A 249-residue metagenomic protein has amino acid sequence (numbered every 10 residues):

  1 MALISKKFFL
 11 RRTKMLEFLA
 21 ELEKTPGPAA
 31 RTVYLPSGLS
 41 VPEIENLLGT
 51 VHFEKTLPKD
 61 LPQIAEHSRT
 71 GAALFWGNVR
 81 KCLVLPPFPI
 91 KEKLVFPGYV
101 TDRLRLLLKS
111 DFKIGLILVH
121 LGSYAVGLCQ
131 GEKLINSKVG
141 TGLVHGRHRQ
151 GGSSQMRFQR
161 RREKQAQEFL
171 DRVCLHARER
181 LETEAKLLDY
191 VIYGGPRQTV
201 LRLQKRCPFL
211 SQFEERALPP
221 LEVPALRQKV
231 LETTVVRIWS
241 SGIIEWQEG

Functional and structural regions predicted by a protein language model:
M1-G249: Terminal alpha-helical anchor/extension segments at protein ends
